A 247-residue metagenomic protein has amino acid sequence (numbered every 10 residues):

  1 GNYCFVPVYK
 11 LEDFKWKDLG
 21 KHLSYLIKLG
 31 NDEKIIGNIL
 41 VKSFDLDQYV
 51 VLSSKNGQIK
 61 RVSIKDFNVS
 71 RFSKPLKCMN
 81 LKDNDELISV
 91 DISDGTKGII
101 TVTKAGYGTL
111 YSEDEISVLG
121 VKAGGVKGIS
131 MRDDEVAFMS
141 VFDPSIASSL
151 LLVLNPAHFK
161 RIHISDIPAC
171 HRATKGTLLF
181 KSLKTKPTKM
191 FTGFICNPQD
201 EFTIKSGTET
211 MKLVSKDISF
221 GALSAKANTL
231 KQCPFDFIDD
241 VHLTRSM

Functional and structural regions predicted by a protein language model:
N2-M247: Short, structured "edge-of-domain" segments at secondary-structure transitions
